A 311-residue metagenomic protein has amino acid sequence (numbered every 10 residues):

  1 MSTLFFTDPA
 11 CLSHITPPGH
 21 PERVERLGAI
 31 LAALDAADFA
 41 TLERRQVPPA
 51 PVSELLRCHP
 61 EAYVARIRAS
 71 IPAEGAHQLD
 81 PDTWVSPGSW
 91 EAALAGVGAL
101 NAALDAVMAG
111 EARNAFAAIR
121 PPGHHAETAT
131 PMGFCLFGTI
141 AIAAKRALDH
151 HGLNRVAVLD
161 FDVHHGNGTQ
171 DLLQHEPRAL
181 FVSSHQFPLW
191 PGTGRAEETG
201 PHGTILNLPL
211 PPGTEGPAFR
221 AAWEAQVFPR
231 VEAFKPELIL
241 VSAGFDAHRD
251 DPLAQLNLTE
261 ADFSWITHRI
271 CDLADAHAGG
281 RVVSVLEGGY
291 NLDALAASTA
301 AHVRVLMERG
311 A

Functional and structural regions predicted by a protein language model:
M1-A311: HDAC/HDAC-like amidohydrolase catalytic core signature
